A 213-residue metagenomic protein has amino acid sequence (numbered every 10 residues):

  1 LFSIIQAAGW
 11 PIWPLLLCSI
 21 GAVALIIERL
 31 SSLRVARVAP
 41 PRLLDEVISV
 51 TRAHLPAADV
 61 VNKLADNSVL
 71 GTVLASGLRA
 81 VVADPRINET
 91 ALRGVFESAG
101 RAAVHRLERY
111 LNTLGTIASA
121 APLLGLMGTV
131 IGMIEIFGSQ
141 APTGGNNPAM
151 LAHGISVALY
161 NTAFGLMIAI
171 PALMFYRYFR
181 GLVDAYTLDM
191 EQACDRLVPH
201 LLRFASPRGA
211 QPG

Functional and structural regions predicted by a protein language model:
L1-L44: Hydrophobic membrane-targeting segments
S3, A141-P142, P148-A152: Membrane-interfacial hairpin junctions
A8-I12, A103, L107-A121, G154 (+1 more regions): Loop-to-transmembrane-helix entry motif
G9, V23, D59, L74 (+3 more regions): Residue-level signature of catalytic and energy-coupling elements of molecular machines, predominantly ATP/GTP-dependent
I12-L25, G115-G125, I168-A172: Alpha-helical transmembrane segments of integral membrane proteins
L25-L33, E135, M174-Y178: Short hydrophobic alpha-helical membrane-anchoring segments
V38-M127, I131-G145, Y178-G213: Predominantly long cytosolic amphipathic alpha-helical stalk/bundle segments
A149-R180: Pore-lining and gate-forming transmembrane alpha-helices of multi-pass membrane transport proteins
